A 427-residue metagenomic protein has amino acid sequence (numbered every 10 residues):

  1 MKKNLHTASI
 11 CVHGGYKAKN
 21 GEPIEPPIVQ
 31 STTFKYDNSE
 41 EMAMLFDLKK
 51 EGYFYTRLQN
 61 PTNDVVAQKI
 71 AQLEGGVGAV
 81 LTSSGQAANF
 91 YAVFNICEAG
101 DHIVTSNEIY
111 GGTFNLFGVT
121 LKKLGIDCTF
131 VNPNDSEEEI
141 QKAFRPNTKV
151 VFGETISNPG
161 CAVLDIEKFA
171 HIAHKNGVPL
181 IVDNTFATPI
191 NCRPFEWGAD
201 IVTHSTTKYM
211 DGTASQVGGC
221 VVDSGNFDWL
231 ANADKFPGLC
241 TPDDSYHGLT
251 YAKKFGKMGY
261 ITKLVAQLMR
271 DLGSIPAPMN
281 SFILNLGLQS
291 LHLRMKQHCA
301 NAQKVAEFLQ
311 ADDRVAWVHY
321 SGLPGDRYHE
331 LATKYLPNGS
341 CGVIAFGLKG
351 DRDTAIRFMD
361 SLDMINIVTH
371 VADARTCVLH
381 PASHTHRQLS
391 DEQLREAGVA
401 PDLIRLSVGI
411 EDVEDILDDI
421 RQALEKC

Functional and structural regions predicted by a protein language model:
M1-N60, Q68: N-terminal "arm"/small-domain region of PLP-dependent enzymes with the aminotransferase-like
K2, A8-K17, A79-A311: Conserved PLP-enzyme active-site core in the AAT-like
Y16, Q30-Y36, G225-N226, L288-S290 (+6 more regions): Glycine-rich beta-alpha junction loops
N38-F90, G112-T120: Conserved N-terminal alpha-helix of the aminotransferase class I/II PLP-enzyme fold
G75, N147, R314-W317, M364 (+1 more regions): Glycine-centered tight turns that cap/initiate beta-strands
G118-V119, D127-C128, K142, P146-K149 (+4 more regions): PLP-dependent enzyme catalytic core of the Aspartate aminotransferase-like
L272-I275, M279-S281, L286-S290, M295-H370 (+3 more regions): Conserved small-domain helix->loop->beta segment predominantly found in fold-type I
